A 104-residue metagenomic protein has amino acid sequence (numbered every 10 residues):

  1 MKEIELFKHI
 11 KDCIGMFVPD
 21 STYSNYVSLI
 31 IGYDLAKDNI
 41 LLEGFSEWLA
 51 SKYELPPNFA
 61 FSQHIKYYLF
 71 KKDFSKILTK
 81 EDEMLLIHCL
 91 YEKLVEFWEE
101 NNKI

Functional and structural regions predicted by a protein language model:
M1-D34: Short terminal alpha-helical segments
E5, H9, L90-K93, F97: C-terminal ligand-sensing/allosteric alpha-helical core of TetR-family HTH transcriptional regulators
G15, D34-L35, E54, E99: Residue-level marker of positions within ordered structural domains that often coincide with functionally constrained
D20, A36-N39, E43: Short, well-ordered coil↔helix boundary/capping segments
N25-L35, W48, E92-E96: Short, hydrophobic/amphipathic alpha-helical patches that form generic packing surfaces within helical domains
I40-K93: Amphipathic protein-protein interaction modules
N101-I104: Extended, charge-biased low-complexity segments that typically form long amphipathic alpha-helices/coiled-coils
